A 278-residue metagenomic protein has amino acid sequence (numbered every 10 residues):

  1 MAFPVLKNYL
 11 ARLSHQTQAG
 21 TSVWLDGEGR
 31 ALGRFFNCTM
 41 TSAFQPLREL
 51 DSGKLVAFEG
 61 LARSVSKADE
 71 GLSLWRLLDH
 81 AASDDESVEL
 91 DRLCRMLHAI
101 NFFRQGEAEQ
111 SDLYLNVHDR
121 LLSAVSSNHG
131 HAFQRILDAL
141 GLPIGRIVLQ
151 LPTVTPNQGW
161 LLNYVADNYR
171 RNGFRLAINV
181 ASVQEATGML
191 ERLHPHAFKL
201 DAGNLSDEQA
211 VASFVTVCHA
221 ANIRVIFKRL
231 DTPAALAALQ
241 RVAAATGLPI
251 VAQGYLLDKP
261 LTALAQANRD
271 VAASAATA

Functional and structural regions predicted by a protein language model:
M1-D26, R30-R34, T39, R192-A278: EAL-family c-di-GMP phosphodiesterase catalytic domain
P4, Q16-L78: Active-site core of bacterial EAL-family cyclic-dinucleotide phosphodiesterase domains
S66, L115, L239: Signature for phosphate-centric chemistry
A68-E89, M96, L140: Extended, compositionally biased accessory segments flanking or bridging domains
D91-G159: Catalytic core of bacterial c-di-GMP phosphodiesterases, primarily the EAL and HD-GYP domains, capturing alpha-helical
N128-Q134, L162-Y164, Q209-F214: Charged helix-capping and loop-helix junction motifs
G141-D207, I226-L236, Q240, A244-T246: The catalytic core of metal-dependent phosphodiesterases that act on cyclic dinucleotides
